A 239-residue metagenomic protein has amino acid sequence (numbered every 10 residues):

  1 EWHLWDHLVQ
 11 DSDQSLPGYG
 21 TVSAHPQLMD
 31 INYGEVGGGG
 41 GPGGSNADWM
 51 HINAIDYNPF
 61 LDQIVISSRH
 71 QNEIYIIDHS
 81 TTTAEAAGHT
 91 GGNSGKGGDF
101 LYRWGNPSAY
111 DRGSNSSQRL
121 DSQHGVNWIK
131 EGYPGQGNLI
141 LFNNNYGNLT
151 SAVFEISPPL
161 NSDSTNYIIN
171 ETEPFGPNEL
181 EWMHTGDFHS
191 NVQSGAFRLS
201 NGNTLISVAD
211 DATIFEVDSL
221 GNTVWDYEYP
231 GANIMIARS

Functional and structural regions predicted by a protein language model:
E1-S239: Histidine-/acidic-rich catalytic cores in large beta-rich domains
